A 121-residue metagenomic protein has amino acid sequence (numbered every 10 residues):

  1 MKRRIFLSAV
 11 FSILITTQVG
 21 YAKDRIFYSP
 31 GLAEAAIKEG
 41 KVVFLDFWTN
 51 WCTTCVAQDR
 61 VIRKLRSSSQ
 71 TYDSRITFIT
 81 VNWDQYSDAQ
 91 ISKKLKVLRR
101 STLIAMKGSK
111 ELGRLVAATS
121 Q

Functional and structural regions predicted by a protein language model:
R3-L7: N-terminal export leaders
S8-L14: Bacterial N-terminal signal peptides
T17-V19: N-terminal signal peptide c-region/cleavage motif recognized by signal peptidases
Y21-E39: N-terminal leader/targeting and pre-domain segments
K38-N50: Short active-site neighborhood of thiol/selenol oxidoreductases, capturing the structured segment around
V56-Q70: Typically the conserved alpha-helix immediately C-terminal to a functionally engaged Cys/Sec in thioredoxin-like
Y72-D88: Thiol-based oxidoreductase modules, predominantly thioredoxin-like and allied folds used for disulfide exchange
R99, I104-Q121: Non-catalytic, surface beta->alpha helical segment in thiol-disulfide oxidoreductase systems
